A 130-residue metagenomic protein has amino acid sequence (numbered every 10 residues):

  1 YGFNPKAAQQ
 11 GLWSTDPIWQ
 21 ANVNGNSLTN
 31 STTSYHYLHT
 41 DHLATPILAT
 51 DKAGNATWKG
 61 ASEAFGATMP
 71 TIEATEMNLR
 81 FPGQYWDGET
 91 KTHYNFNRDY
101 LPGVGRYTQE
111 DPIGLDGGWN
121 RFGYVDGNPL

Functional and structural regions predicted by a protein language model:
Y1, Y100: Hydrophobic/aromatic beta-strand elements that line small-molecule binding cavities or substrate pockets in beta-rich
N4, Q9-L12: Core domains of carbohydrate- and sulfate-ester-processing enzymes
G11-L12, P17, N78, R121: A residue-level signal for beta-strand positions that form part of recognition/binding surfaces within mature
W19, V23-N97, G103, D126-L130: A motif-centric feature for acidic-aromatic and gly/ser/thr-rich catalytic loops and repeats
P102, L115: Short, conserved catalytic or interaction motifs in soluble domains
G118-V125: Short beta-strand-alpha-helix junction that forms the catalytic/metal-binding core of metal-dependent nuclease domains
